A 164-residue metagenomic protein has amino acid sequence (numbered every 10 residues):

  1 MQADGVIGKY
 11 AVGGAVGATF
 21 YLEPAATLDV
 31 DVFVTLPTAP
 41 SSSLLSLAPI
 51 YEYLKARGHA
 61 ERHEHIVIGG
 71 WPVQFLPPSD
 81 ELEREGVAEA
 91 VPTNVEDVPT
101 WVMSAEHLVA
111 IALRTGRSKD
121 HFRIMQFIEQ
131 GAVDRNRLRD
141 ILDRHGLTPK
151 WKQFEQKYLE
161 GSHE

Functional and structural regions predicted by a protein language model:
M1-E164: Compositionally biased terminal segments of proteins
